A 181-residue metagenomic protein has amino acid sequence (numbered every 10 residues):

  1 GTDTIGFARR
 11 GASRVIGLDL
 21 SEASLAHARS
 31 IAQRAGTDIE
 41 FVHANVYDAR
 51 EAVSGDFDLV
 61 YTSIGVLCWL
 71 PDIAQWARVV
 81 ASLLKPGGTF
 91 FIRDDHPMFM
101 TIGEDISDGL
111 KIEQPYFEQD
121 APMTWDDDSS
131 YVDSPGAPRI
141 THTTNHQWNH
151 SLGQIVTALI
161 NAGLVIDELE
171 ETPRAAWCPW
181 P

Functional and structural regions predicted by a protein language model:
G1-A49: Class I SAM-dependent methyltransferase SAM/SAH-binding core
R50-V60: A short acidic, Gly/Pro-enriched loop at the edge of an enzyme's catalytic core that lines a small-molecule cofactor
D58-A74: A short SAM/SAH-binding and catalytic strip from SAM-dependent methyltransferases
A74-T89: A short glycine-rich, Lys/Arg-flanked "PGG" loop and its adjoining helix->strand segment in the class I
T89-V132: Conserved class I S-adenosyl-L-methionine
D94-D108, P138-Q154: Acceptor-substrate binding/catalytic loop of class I
P135, H146-L169: Short alpha-helix
I166-P181: C-terminal/domain-terminus segments
